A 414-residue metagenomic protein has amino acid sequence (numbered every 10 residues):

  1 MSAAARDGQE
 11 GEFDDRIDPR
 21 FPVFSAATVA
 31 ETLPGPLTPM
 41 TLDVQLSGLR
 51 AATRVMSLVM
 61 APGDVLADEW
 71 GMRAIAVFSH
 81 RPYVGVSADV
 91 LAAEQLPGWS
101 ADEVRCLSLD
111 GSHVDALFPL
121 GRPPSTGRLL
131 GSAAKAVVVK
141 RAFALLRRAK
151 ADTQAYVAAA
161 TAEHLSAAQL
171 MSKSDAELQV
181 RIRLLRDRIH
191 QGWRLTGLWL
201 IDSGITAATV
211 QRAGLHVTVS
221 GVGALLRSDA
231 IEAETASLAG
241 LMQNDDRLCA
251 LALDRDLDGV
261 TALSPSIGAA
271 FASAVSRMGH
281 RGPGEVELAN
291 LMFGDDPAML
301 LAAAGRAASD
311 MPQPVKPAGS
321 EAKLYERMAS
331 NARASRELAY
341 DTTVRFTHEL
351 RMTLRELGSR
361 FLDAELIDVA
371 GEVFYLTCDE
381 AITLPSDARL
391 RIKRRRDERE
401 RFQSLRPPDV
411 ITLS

Functional and structural regions predicted by a protein language model:
S2-S414: Contiguous hydrophobic, helix-prone segments at protein termini that mediate membrane targeting/anchoring
